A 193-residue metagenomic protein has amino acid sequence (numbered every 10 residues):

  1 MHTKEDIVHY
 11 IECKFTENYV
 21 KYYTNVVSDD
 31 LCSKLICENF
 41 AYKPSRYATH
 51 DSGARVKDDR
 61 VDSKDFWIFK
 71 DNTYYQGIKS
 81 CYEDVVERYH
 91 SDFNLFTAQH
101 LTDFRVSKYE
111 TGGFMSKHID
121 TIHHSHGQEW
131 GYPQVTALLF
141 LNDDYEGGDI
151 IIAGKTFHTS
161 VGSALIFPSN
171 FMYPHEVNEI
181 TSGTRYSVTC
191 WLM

Functional and structural regions predicted by a protein language model:
M1-A164, M172-M193: Fe(II)/2-oxoglutarate oxygenase catalytic core
